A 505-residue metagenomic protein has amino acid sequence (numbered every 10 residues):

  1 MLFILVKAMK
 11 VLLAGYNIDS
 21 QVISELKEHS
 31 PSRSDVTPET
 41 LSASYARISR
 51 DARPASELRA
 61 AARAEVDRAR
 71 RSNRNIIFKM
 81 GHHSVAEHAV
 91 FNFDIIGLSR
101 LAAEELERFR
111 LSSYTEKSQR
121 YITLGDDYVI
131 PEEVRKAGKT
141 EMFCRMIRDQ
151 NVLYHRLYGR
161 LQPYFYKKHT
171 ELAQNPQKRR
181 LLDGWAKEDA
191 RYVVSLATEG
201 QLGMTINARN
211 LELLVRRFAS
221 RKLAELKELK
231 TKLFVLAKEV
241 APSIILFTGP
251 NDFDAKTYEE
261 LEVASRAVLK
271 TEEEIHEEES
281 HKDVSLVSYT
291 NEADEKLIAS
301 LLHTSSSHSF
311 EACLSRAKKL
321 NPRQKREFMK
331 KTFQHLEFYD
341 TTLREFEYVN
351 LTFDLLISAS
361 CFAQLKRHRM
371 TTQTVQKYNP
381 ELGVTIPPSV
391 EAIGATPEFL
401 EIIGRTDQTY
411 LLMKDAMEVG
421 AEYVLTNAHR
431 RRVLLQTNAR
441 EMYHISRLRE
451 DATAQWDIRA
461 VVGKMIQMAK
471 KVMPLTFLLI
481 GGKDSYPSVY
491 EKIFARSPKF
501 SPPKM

Functional and structural regions predicted by a protein language model:
L2-M505: A conserved ligand/cofactor-binding region detector
